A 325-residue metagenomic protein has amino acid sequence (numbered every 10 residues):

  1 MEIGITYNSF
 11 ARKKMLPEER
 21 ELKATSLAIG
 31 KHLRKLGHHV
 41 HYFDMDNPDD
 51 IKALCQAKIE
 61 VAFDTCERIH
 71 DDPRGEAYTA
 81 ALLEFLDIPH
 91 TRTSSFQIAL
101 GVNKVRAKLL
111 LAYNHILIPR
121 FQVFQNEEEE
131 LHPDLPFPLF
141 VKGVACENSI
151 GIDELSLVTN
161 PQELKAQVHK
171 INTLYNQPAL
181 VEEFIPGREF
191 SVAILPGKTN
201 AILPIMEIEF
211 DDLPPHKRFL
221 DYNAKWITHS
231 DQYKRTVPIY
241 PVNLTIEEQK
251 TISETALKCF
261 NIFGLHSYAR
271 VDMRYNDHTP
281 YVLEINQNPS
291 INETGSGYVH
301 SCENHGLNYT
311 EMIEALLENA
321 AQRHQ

Functional and structural regions predicted by a protein language model:
M1-H90, F96, Q125-L131, H324-Q325: ATP-binding N-terminal substructure of ATP-dependent carboxylate-amine bond-forming enzymes
M1-Y7, C55-K58, A99-L180, I185-R188 (+1 more regions): Active-site nucleotide/adenylate-binding loops and adjacent lid/helix of ATP-dependent enzymes
I3, V61-F63, S191-P196, T279-E293: A short beta-strand motif that forms the metal-chelation/ATP-contact edge of phosphoryl-transfer active sites
V40, P89-H90, I118, L139 (+1 more regions): Hydrophobic beta-strand scaffold residues
M45, A179-E183, F190-S191, G264-H278: A short glycine-rich, hydrophobically flanked beta-strand micro-motif that places a catalytic Asp/Glu for divalent metal
A112-H115, N243-Q325: ATP-dependent carboxylate activation and anion-phosphoryl transfer catalytic cores that bind Mg-ATP to form
F124, L155-N160, I194-G197, N276 (+2 more regions): Short beta-strand-to-turn element immediately C-terminal to the catalytic PLP-Schiff-base lysine in fold type I
P161-E248, E254, Y281: Phosphate-binding site of ATP-dependent enzymes
